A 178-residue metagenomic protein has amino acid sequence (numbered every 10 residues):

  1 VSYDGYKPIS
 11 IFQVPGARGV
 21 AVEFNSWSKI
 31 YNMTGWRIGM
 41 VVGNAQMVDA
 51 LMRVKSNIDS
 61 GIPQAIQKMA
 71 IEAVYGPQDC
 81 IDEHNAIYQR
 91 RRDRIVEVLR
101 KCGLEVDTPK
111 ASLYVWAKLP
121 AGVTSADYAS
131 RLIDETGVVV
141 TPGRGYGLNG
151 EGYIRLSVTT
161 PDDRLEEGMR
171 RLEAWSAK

Functional and structural regions predicted by a protein language model:
V1-K178: PLP-dependent class I/II
